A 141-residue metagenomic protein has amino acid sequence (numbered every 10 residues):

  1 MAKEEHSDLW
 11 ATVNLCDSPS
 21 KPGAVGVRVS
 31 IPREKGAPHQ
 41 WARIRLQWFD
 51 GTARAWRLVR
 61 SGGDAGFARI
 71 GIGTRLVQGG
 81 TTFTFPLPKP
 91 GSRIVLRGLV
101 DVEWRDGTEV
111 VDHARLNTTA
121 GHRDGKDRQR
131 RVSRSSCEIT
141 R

Functional and structural regions predicted by a protein language model:
A2-D8: Proline/serine/threonine-rich low-complexity linkers at boundaries of modular beta-sandwich domains
L15-D17, S30, R134-T140: Sequence contexts marking disulfide-bonded cysteines in secreted/extracellular proteins
D17-I31, A37-H39: Contiguous beta-strand segments within globular domains
Q40-R60, V95, L99-E103: Short beta-strand segments and strand-loop junctions that repeat across beta-rich extracellular domains
R45, T82-A120: Internal, hydrophobic beta-strand segments that form the core of beta-sheet-rich folds
R57-G71: Terminal beta-strand-rich extracellular "head" domains that mediate receptor/glycan or other ligand binding
G71-T84: Aromatic sugar-binding surface patches on proteins that engage polysaccharides or sugar-phosphate polymers
D106-R141: Short beta-strand elements
